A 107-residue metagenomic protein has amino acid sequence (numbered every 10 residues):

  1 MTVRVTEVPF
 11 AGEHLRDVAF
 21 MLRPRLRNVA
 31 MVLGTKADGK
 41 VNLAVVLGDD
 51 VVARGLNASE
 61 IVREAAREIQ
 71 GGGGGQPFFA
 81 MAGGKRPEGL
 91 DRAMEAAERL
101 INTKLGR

Functional and structural regions predicted by a protein language model:
T2-R107: Glycine-rich, acidic loop segments that terminate in or are immediately followed by a histidine
